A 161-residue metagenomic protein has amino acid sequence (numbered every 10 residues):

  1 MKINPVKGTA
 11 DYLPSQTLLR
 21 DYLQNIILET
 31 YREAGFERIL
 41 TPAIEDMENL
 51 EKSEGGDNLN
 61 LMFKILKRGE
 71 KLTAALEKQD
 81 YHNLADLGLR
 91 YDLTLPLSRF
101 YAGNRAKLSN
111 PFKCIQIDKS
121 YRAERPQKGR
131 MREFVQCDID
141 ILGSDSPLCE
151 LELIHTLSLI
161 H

Functional and structural regions predicted by a protein language model:
M1-H161: TRNA-recognition modules of translation machinery and tRNA-sensing kinases, especially anticodon-binding
